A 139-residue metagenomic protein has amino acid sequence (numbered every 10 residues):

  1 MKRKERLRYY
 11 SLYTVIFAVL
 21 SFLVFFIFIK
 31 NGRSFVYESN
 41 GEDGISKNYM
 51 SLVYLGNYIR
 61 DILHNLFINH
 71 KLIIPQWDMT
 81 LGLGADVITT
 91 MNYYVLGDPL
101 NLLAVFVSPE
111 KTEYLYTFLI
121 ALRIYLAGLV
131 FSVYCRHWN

Functional and structural regions predicted by a protein language model:
M1-K30: Start-transfer (signal-anchor) and selected internal transmembrane alpha helices of multi-pass inner/ER membrane
F22-F131: Membrane-interface coil-to-helix junctions
V130-N139: Transmembrane alpha-helical segments of multipass membrane enzymes and assembly factors that act on membrane-embedded
